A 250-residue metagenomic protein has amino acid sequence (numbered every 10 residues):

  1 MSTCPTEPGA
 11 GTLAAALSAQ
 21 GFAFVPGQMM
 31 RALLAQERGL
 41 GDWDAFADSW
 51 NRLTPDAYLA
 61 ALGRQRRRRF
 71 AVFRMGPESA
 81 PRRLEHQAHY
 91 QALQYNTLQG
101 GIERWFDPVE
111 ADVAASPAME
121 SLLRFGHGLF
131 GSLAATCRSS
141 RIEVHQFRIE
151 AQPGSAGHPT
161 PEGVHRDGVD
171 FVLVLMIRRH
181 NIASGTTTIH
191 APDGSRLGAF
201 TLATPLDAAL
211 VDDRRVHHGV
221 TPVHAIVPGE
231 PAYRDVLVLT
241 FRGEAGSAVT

Functional and structural regions predicted by a protein language model:
M1-H145, Q152-A156, H190-L202, T221-P222 (+1 more regions): Fe(II)/2-oxoglutarate oxygenase catalytic core
H145-I149, V169, M176-R178, P192: Histidine- and/or cysteine-centered catalytic micro-motif in compact active-site loops
G154-T160, A183-T188: A short secondary-structure junction signal
G157-D170, R196, A203: A short beta-loop-beta micro-motif enriched in histidine and acidic residues
R166-I182, T240: Short, conserved beta-strand element in jelly-roll/cupin
F171, D207, D235: Residue-level detector of short, conserved catalytic/binding motifs and their immediate flanks
R178-I182, G194-R196, R215-H217, E244: Short Gly/Pro-enriched loop/turn and capping motifs at secondary-structure junctions
T201-H217: Conserved metal-binding segment of the jelly-roll/cupin
